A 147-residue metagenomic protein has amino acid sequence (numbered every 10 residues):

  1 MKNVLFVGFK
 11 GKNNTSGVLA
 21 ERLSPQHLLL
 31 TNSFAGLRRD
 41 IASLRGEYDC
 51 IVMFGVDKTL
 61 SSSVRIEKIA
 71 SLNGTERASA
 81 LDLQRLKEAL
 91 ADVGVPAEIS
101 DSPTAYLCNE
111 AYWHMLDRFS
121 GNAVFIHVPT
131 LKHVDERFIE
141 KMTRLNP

Functional and structural regions predicted by a protein language model:
M1-L107, W113-G121, L145: N-terminal catalytic or cofactor-binding beta/alpha core of small enzyme domains
Y112-P147: Active-site-adjacent mobile loop/cap segments within catalytic or ligand-binding domains
